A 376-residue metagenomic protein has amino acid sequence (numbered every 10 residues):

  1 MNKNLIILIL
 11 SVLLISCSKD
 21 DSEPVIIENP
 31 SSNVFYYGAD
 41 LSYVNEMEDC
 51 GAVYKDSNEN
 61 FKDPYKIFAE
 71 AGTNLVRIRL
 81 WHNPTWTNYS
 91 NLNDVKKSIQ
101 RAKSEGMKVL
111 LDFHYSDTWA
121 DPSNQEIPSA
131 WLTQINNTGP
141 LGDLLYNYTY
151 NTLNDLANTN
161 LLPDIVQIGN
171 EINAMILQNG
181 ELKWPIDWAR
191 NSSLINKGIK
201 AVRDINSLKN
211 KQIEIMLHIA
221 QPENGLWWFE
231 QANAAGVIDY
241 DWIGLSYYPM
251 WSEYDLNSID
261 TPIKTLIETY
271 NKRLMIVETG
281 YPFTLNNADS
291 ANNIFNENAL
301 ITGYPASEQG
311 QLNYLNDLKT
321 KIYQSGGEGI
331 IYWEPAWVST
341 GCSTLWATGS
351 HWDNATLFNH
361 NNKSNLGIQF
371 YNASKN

Functional and structural regions predicted by a protein language model:
N4-L14: Sec-dependent N-terminal signal peptides
L14-S32: Bacterial Sec-dependent N-terminal signal peptides
N29-K97, R101-K108, H114-L145, G244 (+1 more regions): N-terminal substrate-binding region of glycoside hydrolase catalytic domains
A39, F68, D112, V166 (+4 more regions): Conserved, mostly hydrophobic/aromatic
S42-V44, W81-N83, H114-T118, I168-N173 (+4 more regions): Active-site beta-loop-alpha junctions enriched in small/polar residues
A52, N286-D317, K321, S325 (+1 more regions): Aromatic-rich peripheral "rim/lid" segments of glycoside hydrolase catalytic domains that contact and position glycan
K62-K66, D204-E214, E223-A299, N316-G327: Glycoside hydrolase catalytic-domain groove-lining segments
N91-D94, D121-A234, I238-Y240, E253-T261 (+1 more regions): Active-site cleft segment of glycoside hydrolase catalytic domains centered on the general acid/base Glu
